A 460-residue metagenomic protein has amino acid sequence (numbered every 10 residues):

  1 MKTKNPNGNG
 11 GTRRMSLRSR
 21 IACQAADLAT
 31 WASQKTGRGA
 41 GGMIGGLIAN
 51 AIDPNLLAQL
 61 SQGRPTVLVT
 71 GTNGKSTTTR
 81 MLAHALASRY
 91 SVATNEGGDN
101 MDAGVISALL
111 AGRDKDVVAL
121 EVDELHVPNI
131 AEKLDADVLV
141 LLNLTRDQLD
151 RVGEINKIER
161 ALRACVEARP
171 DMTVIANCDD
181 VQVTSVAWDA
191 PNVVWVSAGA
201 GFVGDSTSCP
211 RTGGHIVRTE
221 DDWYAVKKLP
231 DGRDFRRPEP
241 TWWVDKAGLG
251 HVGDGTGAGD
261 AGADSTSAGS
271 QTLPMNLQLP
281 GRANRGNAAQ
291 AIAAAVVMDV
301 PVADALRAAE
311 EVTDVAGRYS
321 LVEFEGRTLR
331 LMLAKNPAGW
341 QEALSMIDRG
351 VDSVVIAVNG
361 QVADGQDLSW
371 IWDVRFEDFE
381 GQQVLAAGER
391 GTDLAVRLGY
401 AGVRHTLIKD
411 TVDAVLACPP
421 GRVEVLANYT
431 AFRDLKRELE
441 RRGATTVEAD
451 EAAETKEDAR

Functional and structural regions predicted by a protein language model:
M1-M43, A261, A293-P301, R307-R460: ATP-dependent carboxylate-amine ligase
T3-K4, G8-G11, V194-P337: Adenine nucleotide phosphate-binding catalytic loops in nucleotide-utilizing enzymes
K4, G8-S197, F202-S208: Phosphate-binding loop of NTP-binding sites
K75, L125-H126, D147-Q148, V181-T184 (+5 more regions): Glycine-rich nucleotide phosphate-binding loop and flanking beta-alpha elements of Rossmann-like dinucleotide-binding
L82, L86, V105-L109, A288-M298 (+1 more regions): Buried hydrophobic packing segments
G104, P128-I130, D150-R151, T184-A187 (+6 more regions): Short glycine-/acidic-enriched loop or helix-start segments at secondary-structure transitions that form or flank
L109, N156, D205-I216, A263 (+1 more regions): Short, surface-exposed amphipathic charged segments that create phosphate/polyanion-binding patches used for binding
L142, I175, N287, A291 (+2 more regions): Residue-level signal for inorganic ion chemistry
